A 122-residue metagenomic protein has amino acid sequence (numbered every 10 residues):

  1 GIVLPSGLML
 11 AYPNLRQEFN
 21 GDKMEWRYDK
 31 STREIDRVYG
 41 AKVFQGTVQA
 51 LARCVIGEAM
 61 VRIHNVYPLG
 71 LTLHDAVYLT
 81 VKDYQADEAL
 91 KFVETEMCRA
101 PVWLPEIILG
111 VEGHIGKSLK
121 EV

Functional and structural regions predicted by a protein language model:
G1-V122: Conserved catalytic core of nucleotide polymerization and phosphodiester-bond processing enzymes
